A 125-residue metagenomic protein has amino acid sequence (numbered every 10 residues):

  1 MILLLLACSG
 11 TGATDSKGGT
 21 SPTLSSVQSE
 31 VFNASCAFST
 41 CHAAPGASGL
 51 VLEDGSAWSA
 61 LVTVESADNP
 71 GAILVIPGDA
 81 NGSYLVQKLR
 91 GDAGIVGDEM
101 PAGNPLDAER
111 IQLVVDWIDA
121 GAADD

Functional and structural regions predicted by a protein language model:
M1-L3, C36: Sec-dependent signal peptide hydrophobic core
L5-A7: C-terminal motif of bacterial Sec signal peptides marking the signal peptidase cleavage site
G10-S21, S25-Q112: Solvent-exposed helix-loop boundary motif
A108, Q112, A120-D125: Flexible coil segments in periplasmic/lumen-exposed cytochrome c-class electron-transfer proteins
